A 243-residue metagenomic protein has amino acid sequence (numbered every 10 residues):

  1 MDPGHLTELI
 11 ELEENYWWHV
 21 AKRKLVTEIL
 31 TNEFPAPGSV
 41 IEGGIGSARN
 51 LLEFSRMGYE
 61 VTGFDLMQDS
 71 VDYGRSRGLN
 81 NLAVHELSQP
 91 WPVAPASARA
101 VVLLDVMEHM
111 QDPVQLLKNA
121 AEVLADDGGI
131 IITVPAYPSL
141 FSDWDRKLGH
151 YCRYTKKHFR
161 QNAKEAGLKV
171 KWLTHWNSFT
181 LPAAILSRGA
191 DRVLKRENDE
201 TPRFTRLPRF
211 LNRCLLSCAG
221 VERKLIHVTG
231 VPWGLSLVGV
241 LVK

Functional and structural regions predicted by a protein language model:
M1-A96, A100-L104, V114-L117, T205 (+4 more regions): Conserved N-terminal segment of class I S-adenosyl-L-methionine
L12, I130-C152, K156-K164: Short, glycine-/aromatic-enriched active-site segment of Class I SAM-dependent methyltransferases
L79-N81, L148-Y151, R188-D191: Short, hinge-like loop/turn segments at secondary-structure boundaries
D105-H109: A short His-aromatic
V114-G129: A short glycine-rich, Lys/Arg-flanked "PGG" loop and its adjoining helix->strand segment in the class I
L168-S178: Conserved S-adenosyl-L-methionine
T180-K243: A C-terminal cap/extension of S-adenosyl-L-methionine-dependent methyltransferases that defines the acceptor-substrate
